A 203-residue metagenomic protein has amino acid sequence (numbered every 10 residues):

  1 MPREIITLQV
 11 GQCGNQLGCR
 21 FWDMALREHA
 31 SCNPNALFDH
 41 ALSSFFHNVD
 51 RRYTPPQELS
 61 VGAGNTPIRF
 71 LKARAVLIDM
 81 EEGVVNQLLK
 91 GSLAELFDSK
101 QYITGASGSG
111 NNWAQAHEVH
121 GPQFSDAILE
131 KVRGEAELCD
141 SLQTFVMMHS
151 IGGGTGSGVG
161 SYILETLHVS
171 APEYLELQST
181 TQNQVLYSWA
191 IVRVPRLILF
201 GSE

Functional and structural regions predicted by a protein language model:
M1-E203: Segments that form or flank anion-binding pockets
